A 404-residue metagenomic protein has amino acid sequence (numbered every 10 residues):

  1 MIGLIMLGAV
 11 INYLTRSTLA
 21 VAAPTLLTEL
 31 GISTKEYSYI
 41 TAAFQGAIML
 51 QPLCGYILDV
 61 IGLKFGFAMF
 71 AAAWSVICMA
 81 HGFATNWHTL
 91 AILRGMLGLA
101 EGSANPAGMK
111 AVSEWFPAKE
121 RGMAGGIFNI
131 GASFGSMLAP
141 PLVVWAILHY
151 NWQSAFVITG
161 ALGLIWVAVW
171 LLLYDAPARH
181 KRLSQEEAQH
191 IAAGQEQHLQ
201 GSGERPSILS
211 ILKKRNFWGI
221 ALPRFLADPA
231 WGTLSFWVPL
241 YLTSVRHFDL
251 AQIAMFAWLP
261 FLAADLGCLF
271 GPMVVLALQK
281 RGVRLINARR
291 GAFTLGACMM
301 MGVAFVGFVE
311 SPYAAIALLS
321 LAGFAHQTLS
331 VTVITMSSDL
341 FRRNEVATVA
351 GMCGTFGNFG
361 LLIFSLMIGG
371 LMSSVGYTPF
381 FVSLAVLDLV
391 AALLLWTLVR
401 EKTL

Functional and structural regions predicted by a protein language model:
L19-A20, K214-L269, S330, I334: Extracytoplasmic gate region of multi-pass secondary transporters
G31, G62, F83-T89, P117 (+2 more regions): Helix-breaking motifs and short loop linkers at transmembrane-helix boundaries and internal kinks in secondary membrane
A42-Y56, W258-G271: Central cavity-lining transmembrane alpha-helices of secondary-active solute carriers, predominantly the Major
L50-H88: Conserved MFS/SLC helix-loop-helix module at the cytosolic interface between two early adjacent transmembrane helices
Q51-G62, L269-L285, M372-S373: Helix-to-loop junctions at the C-terminal end of transmembrane segments in multipass secondary transporters
F65-M79, N287-A304: Structural signature of the two symmetry-related core transmembrane helices
L93-A132: Cytoplasmic helix-loop-helix junction between adjacent transmembrane helices in 12-TM secondary transporters
G131-K181: Helix-loop-helix hairpin linking two adjacent transmembrane segments in secondary transporters
